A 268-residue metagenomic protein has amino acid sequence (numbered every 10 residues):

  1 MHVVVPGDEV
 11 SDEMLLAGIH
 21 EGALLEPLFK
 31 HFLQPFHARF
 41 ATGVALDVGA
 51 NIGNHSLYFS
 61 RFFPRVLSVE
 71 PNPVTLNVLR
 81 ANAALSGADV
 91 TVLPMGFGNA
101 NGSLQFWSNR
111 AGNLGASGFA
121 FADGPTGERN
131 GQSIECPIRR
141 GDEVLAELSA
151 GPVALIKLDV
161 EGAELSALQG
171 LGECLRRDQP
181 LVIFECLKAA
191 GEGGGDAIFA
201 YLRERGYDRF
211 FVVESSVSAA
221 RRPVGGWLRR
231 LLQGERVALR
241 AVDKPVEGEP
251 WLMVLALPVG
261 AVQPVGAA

Functional and structural regions predicted by a protein language model:
M1-T91, E128-I134, A146-A150, F211-A268: S-adenosyl-L-methionine
L16-L46, S103-Q105, A120-D178, A190-G194: Short internal loop-to-helix segment that lines adenine-nucleotide cofactor pockets
A45-D47, L67-V69, L155-L158, I183-E185: Short catalytic-loop micro-motif centered on adjacent basic/acidic residues
A50-N54, P73, F97-N99, V160-G162 (+1 more regions): Short, glycine/acidic-enriched loop or turn micro-motifs at the edges of active sites
L76, R80-G115: Core alpha/beta nucleotide-donor-binding catalytic domains of modification enzymes
G96, A111, S117-A122, T126 (+2 more regions): S-adenosyl-L-methionine-dependent methyltransferase catalytic module, highlighting the catalytic core
S103-S108, S117-F119, D196, R221-G225: Short aromatic-enriched loop/helix-cap "lid" or pocket-rim segments at secondary-structure transitions that line
G141-A146, V153-R177, L181-F184, A190-E235 (+1 more regions): Internal alpha/beta domain cores that form substrate/cofactor-binding pockets in large enzymes and binding proteins
